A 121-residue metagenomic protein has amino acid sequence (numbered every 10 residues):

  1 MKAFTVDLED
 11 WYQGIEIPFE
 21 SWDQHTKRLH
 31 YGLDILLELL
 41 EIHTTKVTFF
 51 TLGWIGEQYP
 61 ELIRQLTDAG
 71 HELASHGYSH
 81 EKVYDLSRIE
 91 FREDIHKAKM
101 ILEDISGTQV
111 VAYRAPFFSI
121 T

Functional and structural regions predicted by a protein language model:
M1-A112, F117-T121: Catalytic alpha-helical scaffold of carbohydrate-active enzymes acting on polysaccharides/glycoconjugates
